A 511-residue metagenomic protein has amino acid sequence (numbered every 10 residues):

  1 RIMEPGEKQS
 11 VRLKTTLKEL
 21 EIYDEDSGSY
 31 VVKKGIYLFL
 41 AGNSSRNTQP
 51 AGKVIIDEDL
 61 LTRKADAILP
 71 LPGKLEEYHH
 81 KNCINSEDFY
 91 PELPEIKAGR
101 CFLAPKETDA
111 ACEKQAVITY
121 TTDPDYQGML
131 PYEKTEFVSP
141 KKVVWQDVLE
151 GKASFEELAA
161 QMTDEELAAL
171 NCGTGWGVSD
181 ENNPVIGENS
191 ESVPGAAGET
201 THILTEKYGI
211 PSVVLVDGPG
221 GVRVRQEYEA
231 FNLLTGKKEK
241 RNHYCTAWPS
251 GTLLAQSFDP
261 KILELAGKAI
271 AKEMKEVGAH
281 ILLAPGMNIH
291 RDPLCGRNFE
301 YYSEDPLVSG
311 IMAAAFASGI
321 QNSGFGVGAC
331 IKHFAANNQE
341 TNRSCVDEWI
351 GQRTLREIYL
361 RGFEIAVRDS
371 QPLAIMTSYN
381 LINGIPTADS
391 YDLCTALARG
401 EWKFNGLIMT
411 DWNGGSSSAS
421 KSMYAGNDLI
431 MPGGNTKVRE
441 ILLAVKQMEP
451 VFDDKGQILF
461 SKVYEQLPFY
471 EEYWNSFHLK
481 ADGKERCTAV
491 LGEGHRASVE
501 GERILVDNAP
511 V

Functional and structural regions predicted by a protein language model:
R1-I22, V31-A41, S45-N47, A65-V511: Glycoside hydrolase catalytic-domain context in secreted enzymes
G28: Extracellular/periplasmic metallocenter environments
N47-K64: Short beta-strand elements
